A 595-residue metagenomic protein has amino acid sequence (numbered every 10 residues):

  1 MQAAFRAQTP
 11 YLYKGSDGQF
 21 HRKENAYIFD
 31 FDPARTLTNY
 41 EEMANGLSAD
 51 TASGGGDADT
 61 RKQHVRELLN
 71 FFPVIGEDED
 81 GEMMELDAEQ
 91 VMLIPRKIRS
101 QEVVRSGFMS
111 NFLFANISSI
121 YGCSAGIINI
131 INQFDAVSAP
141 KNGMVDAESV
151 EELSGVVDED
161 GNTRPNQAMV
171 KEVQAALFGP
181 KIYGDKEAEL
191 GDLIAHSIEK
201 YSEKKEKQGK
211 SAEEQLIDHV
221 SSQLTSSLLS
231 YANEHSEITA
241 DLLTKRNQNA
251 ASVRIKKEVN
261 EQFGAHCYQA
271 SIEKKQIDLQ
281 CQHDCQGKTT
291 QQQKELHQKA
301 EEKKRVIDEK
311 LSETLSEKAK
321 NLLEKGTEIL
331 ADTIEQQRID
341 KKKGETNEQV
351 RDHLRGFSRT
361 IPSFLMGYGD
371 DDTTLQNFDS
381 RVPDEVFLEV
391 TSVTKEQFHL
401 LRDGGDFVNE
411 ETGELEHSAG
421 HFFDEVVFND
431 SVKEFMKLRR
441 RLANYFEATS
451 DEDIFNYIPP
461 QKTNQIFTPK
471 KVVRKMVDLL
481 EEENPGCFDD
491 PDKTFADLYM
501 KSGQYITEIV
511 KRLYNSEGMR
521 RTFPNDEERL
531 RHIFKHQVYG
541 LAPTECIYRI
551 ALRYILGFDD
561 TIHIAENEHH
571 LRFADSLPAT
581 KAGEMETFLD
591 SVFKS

Functional and structural regions predicted by a protein language model:
M1-T51: Conserved RecA-like P-loop NTPase helicase motor core
S16-G18, E152, D526-E527: Generic recognition of flexible, low-complexity loop/linker segments
S16-K23, R338-K343, V350, T374 (+2 more regions): Short, glycine/acidic-rich hinge or "gate" loops at secondary-structure transitions that mediate conformational
P33-K288, Q293-E295, E302-K303, K325 (+6 more regions): Long, largely alpha-helical accessory region at the distal end of helicase-like NTP-driven motors
S312, S316-N347, D352: Non-catalytic protein-protein interaction scaffold segments in large eukaryotic complex-forming proteins
E348-S595: SAM-dependent methyltransferase catalytic region
